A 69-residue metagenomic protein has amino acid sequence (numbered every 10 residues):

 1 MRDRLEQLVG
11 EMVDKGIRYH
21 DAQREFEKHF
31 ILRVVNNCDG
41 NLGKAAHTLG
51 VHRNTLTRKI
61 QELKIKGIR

Functional and structural regions predicted by a protein language model:
R2-R69: Bacterial C-terminal helix-turn-helix
